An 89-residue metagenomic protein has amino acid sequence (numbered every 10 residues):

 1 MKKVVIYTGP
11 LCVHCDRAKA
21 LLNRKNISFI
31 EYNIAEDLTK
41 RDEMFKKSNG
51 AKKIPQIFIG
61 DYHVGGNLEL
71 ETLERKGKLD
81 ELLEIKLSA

Functional and structural regions predicted by a protein language model:
M1-S28: Local sequence-structure signature of Cys/Sec-based thiol-disulfide redox active-site neighborhoods
K3, L38, L82, K86-A89: Terminal leader/tail segments of proteins
A20, D42-K46, E81-E84: Replace "anionic and nucleotidyl ligands
I34-G50: Thioredoxin-like thiol-disulfide oxidoreductase module
N49-F58, N67: Structural micro-motif
I59-L87: Non-catalytic, surface beta->alpha helical segment in thiol-disulfide oxidoreductase systems
